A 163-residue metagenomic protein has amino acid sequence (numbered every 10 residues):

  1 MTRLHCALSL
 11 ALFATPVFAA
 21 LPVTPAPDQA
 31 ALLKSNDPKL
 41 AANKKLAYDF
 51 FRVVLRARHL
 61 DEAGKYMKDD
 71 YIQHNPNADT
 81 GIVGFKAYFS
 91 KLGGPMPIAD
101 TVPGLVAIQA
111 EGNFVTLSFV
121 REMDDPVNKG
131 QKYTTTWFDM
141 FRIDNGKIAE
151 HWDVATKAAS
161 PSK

Functional and structural regions predicted by a protein language model:
M1-A7: Bacterial N-terminal signal peptides that target proteins for export
L8-L12: Hydrophobic helical h-region of N-terminal Sec-dependent signal peptides in bacterial secretory/periplasmic proteins
A14-P16: N-terminal signal peptide c-region/cleavage motif recognized by signal peptidases
A19-K163: C-terminal and inter-domain tail/linker signature
